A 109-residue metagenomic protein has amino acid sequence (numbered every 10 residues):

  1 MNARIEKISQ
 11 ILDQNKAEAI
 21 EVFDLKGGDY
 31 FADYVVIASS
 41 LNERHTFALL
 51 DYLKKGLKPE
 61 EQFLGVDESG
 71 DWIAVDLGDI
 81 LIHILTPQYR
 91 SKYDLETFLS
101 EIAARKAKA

Functional and structural regions predicted by a protein language model:
M1, L95-A109: Short, charged, intrinsically disordered terminal tails
N2, T46-F47, K92: Amphipathic alpha-helical transducer elements in NTP-driven molecular machines
N2-V35, L41: N-terminal first-folded block
E6, Q10, Q14, F47-D51 (+2 more regions): Solvent-exposed alpha-helical segments within well-ordered globular domains of core cellular machineries
D13-A17, K54, K58, T86 (+2 more regions): Signal for well-folded cores of large energy- and translation-related assemblies
A19, F23-Y30, F63-D79: Glycine/charge-rich, flexible interdomain linkers and switch-proximal surface loops that mediate coupling
A38-K55, P59-E60, A74: Compact, glycine-rich, soluble single-domain proteins
A74-E101: C-terminal structural segments of small proteins and small subunits
